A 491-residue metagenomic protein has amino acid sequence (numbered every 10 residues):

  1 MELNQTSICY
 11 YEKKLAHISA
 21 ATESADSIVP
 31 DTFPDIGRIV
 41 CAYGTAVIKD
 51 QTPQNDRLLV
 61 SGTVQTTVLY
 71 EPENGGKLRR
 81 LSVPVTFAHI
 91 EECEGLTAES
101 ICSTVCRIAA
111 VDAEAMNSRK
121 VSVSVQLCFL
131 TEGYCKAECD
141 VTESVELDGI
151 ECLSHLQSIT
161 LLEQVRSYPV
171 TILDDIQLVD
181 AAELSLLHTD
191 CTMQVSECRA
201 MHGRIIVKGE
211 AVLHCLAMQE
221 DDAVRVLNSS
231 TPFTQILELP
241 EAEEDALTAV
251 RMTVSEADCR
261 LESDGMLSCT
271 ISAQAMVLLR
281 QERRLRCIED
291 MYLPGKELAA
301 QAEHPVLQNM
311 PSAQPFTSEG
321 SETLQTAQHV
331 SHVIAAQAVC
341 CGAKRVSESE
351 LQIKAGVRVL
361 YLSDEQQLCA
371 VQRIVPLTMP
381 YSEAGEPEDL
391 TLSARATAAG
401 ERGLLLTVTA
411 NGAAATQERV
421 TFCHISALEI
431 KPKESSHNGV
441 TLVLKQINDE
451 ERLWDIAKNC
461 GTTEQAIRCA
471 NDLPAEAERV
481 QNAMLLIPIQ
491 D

Functional and structural regions predicted by a protein language model:
M1-S436: Interfacial loop/beta elements and low-complexity acidic/Ser/Thr-rich segments of macromolecular assembly/processing
I430-C469, P474-D491: Primarily a LysM-type cell-wall glycan-binding module
